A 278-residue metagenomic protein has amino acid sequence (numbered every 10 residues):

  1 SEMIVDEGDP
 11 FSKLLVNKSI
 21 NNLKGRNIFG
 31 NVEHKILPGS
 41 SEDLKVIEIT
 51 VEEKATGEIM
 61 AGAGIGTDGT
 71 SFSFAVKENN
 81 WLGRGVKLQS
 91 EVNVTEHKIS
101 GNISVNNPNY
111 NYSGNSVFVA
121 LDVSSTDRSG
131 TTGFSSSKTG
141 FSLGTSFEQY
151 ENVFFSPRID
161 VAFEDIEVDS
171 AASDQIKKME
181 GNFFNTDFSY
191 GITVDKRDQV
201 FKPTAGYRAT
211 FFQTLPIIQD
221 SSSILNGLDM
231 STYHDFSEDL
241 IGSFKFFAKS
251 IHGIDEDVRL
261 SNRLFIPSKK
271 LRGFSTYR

Functional and structural regions predicted by a protein language model:
I4, D9-T210, S223, Y233-H234 (+2 more regions): Gram-negative/organellar outer-membrane beta-barrel architecture
D127, L215-Q219: A generic structural motif
Q213-L215, A248: Short, structured patches in soluble enzyme cores that scaffold and shape functional sites
G227: A penicillin-recognizing enzyme superfamily signal
M230, F246: Charged catalytic cores and adjacent phosphate/nucleic-acid-binding surfaces used for phosphate/nucleic-acid chemistry
D239-F244, E256-R263: Electropositive nucleic-acid-contacting surfaces
F247-G253: Short edge-strand/loop segments of extracellular domains
